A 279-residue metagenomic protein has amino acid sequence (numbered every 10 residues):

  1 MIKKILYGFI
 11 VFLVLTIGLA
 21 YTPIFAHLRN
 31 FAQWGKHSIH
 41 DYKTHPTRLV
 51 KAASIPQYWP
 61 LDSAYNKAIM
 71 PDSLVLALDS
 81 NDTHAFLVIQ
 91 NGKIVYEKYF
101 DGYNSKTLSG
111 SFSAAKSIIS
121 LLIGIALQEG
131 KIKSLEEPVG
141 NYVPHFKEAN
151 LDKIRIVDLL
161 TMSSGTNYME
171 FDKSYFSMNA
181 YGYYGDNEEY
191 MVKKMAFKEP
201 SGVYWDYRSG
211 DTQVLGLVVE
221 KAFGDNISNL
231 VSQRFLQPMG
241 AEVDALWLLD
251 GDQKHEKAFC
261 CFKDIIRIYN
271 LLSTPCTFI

Functional and structural regions predicted by a protein language model:
M1-Y103, I132: N-terminal leader/targeting segments and the immediately adjacent pre-domain N-terminus
K67-P71, D82, L108-A115, I132 (+6 more regions): Solvent-exposed, acidic/flexible segments
D79-N81, G102, A149-K153, Y183-Y184 (+1 more regions): Extracellular/periplasmic catalytic domains that process cell-envelope and extracellular macromolecules
G92, S109-L135, L159, L215-V219 (+1 more regions): Active-site SXXK
S105-G110, P144-K147, M178, P200-Y204 (+2 more regions): Second-shell loop/turn segments in exported
E129-N167, K194, F223-F262: Active-site helix/loop module of the DD-peptidase/beta-lactamase fold, centered on the serine-lysine SxxK catalytic
Y168-D250: A small/polar active-site loop signature that marks catalytic segments
D211-V218, A258-I279: Active-site-proximal alpha-helical segments within enzyme catalytic domains
